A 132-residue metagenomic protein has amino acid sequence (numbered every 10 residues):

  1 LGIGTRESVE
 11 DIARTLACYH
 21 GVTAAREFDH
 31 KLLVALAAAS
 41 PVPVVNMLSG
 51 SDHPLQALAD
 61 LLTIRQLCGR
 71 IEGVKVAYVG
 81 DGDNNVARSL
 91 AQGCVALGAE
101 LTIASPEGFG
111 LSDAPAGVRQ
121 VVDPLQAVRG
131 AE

Functional and structural regions predicted by a protein language model:
L1-R65: Phosphate/diphosphate ligand-binding glycine-rich loop within oxidoreductases
Q66-E132: Glycine-rich phosphate/diphosphate-binding loop of Rossmann-like nucleotide-binding domains
